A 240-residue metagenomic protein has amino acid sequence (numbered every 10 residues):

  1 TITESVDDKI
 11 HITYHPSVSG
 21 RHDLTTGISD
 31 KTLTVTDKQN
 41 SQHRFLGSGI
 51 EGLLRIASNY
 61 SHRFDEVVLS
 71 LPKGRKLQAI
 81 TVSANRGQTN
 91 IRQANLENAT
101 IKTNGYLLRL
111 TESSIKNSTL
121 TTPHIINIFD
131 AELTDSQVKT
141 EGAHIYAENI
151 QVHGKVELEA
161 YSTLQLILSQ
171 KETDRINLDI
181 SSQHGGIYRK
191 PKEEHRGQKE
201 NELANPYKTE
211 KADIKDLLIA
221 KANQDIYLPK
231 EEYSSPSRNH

Functional and structural regions predicted by a protein language model:
T1-K38, F45, E66-S83, Q88-L96 (+3 more regions): Short linear S-[DN]-x-LW-Φ motif typified by the pepsin-like aspartic protease active-site region
I10-R21, A57-S61, T100-I101, T119-L120 (+3 more regions): Short, solvent-exposed secondary-structure boundary motifs
H22, D65, Q78, G87 (+7 more regions): Residue-level marker for the onset of beta-strands and adjacent loop->beta junctions in well-ordered domains
D23, R44-I50, Q93, T103 (+5 more regions): A short, polar/proline- and glycine-enriched secondary-structure boundary/capping micro-motif
S29-K31, N85, N104, E141 (+1 more regions): Structural motif
H43-P72: Extended Gly/Ser/Thr-rich low-complexity repeat segments, especially those forming or decorating extracellular
K73-G74, Q78-D130: Right-handed parallel beta-helix
S118, I128-H240: Short, surface-exposed interaction patches in beta-rich subdomains that mediate adhesion/assembly near membranes
